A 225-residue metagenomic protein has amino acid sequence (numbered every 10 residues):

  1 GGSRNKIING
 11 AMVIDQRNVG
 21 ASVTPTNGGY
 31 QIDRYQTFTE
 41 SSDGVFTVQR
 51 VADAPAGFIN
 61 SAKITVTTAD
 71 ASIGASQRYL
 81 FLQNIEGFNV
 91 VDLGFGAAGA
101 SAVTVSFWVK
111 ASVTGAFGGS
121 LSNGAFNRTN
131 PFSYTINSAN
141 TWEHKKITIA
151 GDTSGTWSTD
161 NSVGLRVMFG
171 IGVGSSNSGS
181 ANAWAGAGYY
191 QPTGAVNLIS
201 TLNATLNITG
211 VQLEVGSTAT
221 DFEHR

Functional and structural regions predicted by a protein language model:
G1-R225: Extracellular and organelle-lumenal recognition/adhesion modules and their flexible linkers in secreted
